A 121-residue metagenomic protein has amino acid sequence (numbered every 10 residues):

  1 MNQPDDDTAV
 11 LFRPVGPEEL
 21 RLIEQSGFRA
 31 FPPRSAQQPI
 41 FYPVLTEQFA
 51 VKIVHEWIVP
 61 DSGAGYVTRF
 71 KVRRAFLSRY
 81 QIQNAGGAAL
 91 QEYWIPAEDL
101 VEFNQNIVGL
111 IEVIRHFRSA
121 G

Functional and structural regions predicted by a protein language model:
N2-A30, R34-F41, E47-G121: Conserved NAD+-utilizing ADP-ribose enzyme module
